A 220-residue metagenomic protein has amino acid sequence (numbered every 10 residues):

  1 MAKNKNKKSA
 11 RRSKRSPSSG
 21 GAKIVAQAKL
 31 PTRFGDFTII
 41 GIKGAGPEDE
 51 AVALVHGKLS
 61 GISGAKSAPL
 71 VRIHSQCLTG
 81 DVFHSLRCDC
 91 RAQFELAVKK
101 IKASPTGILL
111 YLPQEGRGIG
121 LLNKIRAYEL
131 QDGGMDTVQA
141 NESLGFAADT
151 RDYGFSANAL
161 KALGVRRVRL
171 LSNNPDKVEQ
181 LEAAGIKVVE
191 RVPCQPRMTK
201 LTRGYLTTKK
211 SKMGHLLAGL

Functional and structural regions predicted by a protein language model:
M1-L220: Catalytic domains of riboflavin
